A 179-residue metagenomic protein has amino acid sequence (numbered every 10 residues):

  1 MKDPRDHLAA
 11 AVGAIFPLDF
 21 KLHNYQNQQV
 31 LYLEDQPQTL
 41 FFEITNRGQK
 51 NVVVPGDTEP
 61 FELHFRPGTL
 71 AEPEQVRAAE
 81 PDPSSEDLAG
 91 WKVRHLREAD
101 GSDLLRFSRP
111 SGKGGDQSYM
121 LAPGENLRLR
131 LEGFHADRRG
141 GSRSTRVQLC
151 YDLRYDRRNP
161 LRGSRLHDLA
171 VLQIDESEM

Functional and structural regions predicted by a protein language model:
M1-S118, G133-A136, S142-M179: Serine/threonine-rich, low-complexity linker/repeat segments that form flexible spacers/stalks
M120-E132: Short Pro-Gly-centered flexible turn/kink motifs
